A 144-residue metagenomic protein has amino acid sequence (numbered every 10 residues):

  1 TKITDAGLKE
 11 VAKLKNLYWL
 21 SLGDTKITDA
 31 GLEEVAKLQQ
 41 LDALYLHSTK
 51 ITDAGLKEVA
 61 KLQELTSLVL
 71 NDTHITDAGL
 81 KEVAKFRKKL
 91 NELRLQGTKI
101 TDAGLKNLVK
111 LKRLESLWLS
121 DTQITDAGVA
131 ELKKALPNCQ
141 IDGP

Functional and structural regions predicted by a protein language model:
T1-A130, A135-P144: Concave beta-strand-loop units of leucine-rich repeat
